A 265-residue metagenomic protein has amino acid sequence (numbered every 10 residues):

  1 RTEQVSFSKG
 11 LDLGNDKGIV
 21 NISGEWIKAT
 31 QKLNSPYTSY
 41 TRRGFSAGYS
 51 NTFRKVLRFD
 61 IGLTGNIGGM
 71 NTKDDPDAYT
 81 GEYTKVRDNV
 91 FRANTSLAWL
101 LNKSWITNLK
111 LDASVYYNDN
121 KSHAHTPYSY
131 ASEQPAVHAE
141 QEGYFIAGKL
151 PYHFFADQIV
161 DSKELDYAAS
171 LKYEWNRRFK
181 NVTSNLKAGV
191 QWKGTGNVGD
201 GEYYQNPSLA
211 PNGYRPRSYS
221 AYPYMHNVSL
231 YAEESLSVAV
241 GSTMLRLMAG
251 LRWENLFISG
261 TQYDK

Functional and structural regions predicted by a protein language model:
R1, L11, W26-T30, L63-N71 (+4 more regions): Transmembrane beta-strands of outer-membrane beta-barrel pores
R1-Q31, S39-R43, L57: Outer-membrane beta-barrel translocator/receptor signature
V5-L11, A47-N51, A93-L101, A169-W175 (+2 more regions): Residues on the lipid-exposed face of transmembrane beta-strands in outer-membrane beta-barrel proteins
D12-I19, R54-R58, L100-K110, N176-N185 (+1 more regions): Short loop/turn motifs that connect adjacent beta-strands in outer-membrane beta-barrel proteins
V20-G24, F59-L63, T95, L109-V115 (+2 more regions): Membrane-embedded beta-strand positions of outer-membrane beta-barrel proteins
I27-S104, N118-A139, Q158-K163: Flexible loop and strand-edge segments within Gram-negative outer membrane beta-barrel domains
K73-T80, P127-F155, Y204-S218, S259-K265: Solvent-exposed loop segments that connect transmembrane elements
T183-K265: Signature of Gram-negative outer-membrane beta-barrel scaffolds
